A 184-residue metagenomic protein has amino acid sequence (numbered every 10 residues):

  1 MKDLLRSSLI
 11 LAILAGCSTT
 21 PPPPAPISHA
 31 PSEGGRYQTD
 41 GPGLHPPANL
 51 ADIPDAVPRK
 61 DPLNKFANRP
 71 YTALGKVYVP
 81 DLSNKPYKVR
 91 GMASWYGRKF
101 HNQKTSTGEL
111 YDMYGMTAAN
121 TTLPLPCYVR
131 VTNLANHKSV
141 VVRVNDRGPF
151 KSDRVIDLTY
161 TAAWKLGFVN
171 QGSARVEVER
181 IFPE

Functional and structural regions predicted by a protein language model:
M1-A15: Sec-dependent bacterial lipoprotein signal peptides
C17-E184: Secreted/periplasmic proteins
